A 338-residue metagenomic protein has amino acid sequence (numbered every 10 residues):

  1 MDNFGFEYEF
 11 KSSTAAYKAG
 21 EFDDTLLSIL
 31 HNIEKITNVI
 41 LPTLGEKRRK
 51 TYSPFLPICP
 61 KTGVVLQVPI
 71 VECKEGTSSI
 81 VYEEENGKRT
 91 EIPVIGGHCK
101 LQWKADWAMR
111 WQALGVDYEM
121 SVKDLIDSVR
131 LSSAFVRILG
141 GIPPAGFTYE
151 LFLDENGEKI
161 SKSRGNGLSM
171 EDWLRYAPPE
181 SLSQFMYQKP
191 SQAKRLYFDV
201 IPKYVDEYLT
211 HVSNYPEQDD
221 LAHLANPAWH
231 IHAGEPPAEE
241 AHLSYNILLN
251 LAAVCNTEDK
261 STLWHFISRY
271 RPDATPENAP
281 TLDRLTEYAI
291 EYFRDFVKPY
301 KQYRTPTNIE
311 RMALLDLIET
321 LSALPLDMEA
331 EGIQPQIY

Functional and structural regions predicted by a protein language model:
M1-F4: A glycine-rich helix N-cap at a beta->alpha junction
F6-M170: Active-site cores that bind ATP or allylic diphosphates and position pyrophosphate for catalysis
E21, W173-L174, E240, E329 (+1 more regions): Secondary-structure capping and boundary motifs in well-ordered enzyme cores
L27, T37, K50, P54 (+1 more regions): Basic, alpha-helical terminal appendages of large translation-related enzymes
V39-G45, T148-Y149, Q184-K189, F198-V200 (+1 more regions): Short coil/turn segments at secondary-structure boundaries
R89-K100, Y215-H223, D316-E329: An acidic intrinsically disordered interaction segment
D124, V129, E150-K298: Catalytic adenosine-cofactor/nucleotide-binding cores of aminoacyl-tRNA synthetases and other
R137, M186-Y187, S213, S322 (+2 more regions): Hydrophobic alpha-helix feature that most strongly marks membrane-spanning transmembrane helices and their immediate
